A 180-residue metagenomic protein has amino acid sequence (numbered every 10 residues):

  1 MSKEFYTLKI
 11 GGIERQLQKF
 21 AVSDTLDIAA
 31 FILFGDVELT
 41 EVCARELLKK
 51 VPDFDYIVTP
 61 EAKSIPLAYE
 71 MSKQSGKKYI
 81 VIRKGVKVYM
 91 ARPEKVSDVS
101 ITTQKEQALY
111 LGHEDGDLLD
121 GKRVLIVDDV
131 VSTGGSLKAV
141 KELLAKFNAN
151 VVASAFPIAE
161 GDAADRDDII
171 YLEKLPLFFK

Functional and structural regions predicted by a protein language model:
M1-F54: Active-site-facing substrate-recognition patch
S2, T7, K138-K180: PRPP-dependent phosphoribosyltransferase catalytic core
F54-E61: Short glycine-rich phosphate-binding loop at a beta-alpha junction
D55, K122, V152: Conserved acidic residues
E61-L67, T133: Gly/Ser/Thr-rich loops at beta-strand to alpha-helix junctions that form or flank small-molecule/cofactor-binding
P66-S75, K141: Short Gly/Thr/Asp-enriched flexible loops that form oxyanion-binding sites at enzyme active sites
K77-R123: Short, glycine/charge-rich flexible loops or terminal/linker lids adjacent to PRPP-binding catalytic cores
D128-K141: Acidic, divalent-metal-coordinating active-site segment for phosphoryl/phosphodiester hydrolysis, typified by short
